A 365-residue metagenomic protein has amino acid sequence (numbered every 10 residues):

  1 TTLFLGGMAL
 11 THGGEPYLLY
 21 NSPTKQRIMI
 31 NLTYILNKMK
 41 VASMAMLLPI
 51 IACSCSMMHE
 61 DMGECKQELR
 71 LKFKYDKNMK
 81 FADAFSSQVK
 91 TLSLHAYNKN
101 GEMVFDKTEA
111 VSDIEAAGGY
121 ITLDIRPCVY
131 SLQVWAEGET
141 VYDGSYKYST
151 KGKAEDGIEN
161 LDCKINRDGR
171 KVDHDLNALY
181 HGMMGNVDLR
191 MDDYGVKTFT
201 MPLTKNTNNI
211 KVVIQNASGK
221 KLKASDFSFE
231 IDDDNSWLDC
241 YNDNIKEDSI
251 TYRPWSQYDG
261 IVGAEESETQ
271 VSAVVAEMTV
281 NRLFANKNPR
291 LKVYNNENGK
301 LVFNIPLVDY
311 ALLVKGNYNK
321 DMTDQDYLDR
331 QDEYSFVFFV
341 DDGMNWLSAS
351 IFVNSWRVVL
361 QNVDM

Functional and structural regions predicted by a protein language model:
T1-T2, L19-C53: Sec-dependent bacterial lipoprotein signal peptides
I30, P49-N78, V359: Bacterial Sec-dependent N-terminal signal peptides
K74-S87, V213-L222: Structural motif
L92-Y146, L222-Y318: Tryptophan-paired
F105-K205: Short, low-hydrophobicity acidic/polar segments
R170-E268: A sequence/structural signal for flexible, mid-protein segments enriched in small/helix-disrupting residues
R282-M365: Hydrophilic extracytoplasmic domains
